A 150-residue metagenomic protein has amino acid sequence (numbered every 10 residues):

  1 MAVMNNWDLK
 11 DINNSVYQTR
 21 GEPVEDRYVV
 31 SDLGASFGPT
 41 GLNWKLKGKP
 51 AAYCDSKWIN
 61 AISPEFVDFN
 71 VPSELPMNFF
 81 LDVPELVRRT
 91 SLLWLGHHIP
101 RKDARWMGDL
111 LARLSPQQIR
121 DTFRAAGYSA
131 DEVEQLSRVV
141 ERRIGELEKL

Functional and structural regions predicted by a protein language model:
M1-L9: Conserved kinase catalytic-core helix
L9-V16: Hydrophobic residue at the +6 position relative to the catalytic HRD Asp in the kinase catalytic loop
Q18-R20: A short acidic-Thr-Gly-centered motif at the start of a beta-strand
E22-L150: C-terminal catalytic region of ATP-dependent kinase domains
